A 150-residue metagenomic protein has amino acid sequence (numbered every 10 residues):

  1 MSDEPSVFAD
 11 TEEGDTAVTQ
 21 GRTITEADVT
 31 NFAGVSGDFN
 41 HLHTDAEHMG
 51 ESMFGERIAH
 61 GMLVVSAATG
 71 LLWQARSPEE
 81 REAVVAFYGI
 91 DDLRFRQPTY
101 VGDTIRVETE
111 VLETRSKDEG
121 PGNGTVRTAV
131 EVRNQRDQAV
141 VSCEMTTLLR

Functional and structural regions predicted by a protein language model:
M1-E12, T99-R150: HotDog/MaoC-like acyl-thioester-processing domains
S2-A59, W73-Q74: Catalytic strand-loop segment that frames the active site of acyl-thioester-processing enzymes
V18-T23, R94, T146-L148: Generic structural detector for well-ordered beta-strands
Q20, D28, V84-D91, G124-T128: A generic structural signal for short beta-strands and their flanking turns/coil linkers
M53-E56, S66-V111: Hydrophobic beta-strand-centered segment that forms part of the acyl-chain substrate-binding groove
M62-V65, N123: Core FKBP-type peptidyl-prolyl cis-trans isomerase
